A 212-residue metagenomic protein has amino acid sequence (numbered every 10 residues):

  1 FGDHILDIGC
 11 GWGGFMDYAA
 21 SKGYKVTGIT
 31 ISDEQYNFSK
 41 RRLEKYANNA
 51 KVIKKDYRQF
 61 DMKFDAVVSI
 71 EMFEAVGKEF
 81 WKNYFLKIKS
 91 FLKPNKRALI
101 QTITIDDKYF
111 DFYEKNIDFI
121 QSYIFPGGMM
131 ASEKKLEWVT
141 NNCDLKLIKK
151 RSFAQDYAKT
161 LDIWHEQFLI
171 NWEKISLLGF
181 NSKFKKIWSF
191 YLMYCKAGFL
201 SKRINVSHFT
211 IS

Functional and structural regions predicted by a protein language model:
G2-G9: Conserved class I S-adenosyl-L-methionine
G14-G23: Conserved SAM-binding loop of SAM-dependent methyltransferases across substrates and taxa, primarily the Class I
S39-K40: Conserved SAM-binding loop
K45-Y57: Conserved SAM-binding strand-loop segment of SAM-dependent methyltransferases
R58-V67: A short acidic, Gly/Pro-enriched loop at the edge of an enzyme's catalytic core that lines a small-molecule cofactor
K82-P94: A short glycine-rich, Lys/Arg-flanked "PGG" loop and its adjoining helix->strand segment in the class I
N95-I103: Conserved beta-strand signature within the Rossmann-like core of class I S-adenosyl-L-methionine
T104-H208, S212: Substrate-binding/catalytic lobe of Class I Rossmann-like enzymes that use SAM or dcSAM, i.e., the mid-to-C-terminal
